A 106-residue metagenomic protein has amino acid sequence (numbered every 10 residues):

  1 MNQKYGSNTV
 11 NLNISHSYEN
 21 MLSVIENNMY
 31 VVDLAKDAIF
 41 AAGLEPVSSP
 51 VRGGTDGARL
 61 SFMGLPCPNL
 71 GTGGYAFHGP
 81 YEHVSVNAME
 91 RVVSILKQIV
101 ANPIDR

Functional and structural regions predicted by a protein language model:
M1-R106: Metal-dependent amide/peptide-bond hydrolase catalytic core, centered on the "pita-bread" metallohydrolase fold
